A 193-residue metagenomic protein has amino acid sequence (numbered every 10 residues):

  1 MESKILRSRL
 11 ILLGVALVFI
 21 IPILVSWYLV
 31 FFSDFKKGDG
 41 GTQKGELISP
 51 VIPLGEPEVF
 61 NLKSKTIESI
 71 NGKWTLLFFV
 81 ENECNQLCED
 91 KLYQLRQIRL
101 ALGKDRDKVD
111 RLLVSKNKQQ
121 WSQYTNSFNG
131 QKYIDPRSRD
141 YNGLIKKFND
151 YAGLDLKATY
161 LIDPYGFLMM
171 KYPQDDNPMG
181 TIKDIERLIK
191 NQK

Functional and structural regions predicted by a protein language model:
M1-R9: Short, Lys/Arg-rich N-terminal segment immediately upstream of the first membrane anchor
L10-V30: Hydrophobic membrane-insertion alpha-helices, especially the h-region of bacterial N-terminal signal peptides
I21-L24, F32-E68, D90: N-terminal "domain-start" segment that seeds a small globular fold
E68-R96: Short active-site neighborhood of thiol/selenol oxidoreductases, capturing the structured segment around
L92-L113: Conserved helix-turn-beta segment immediately C-terminal to the redox Cys motif in thioredoxin-like folds
R96-Q97, A101, K147-F148, R187-K193: Short, surface-exposed patches at the edges or C-terminal ends of soluble domains, predominantly
D110-K116, Q120-K157, I162: Short, internal strand/loop/helix patches that form the active-site neighborhood or redox-interaction surface
D155-K193: Thiol-/selenol-based redox modules, centered on thioredoxin-like and closely related oxidoreductase domains
